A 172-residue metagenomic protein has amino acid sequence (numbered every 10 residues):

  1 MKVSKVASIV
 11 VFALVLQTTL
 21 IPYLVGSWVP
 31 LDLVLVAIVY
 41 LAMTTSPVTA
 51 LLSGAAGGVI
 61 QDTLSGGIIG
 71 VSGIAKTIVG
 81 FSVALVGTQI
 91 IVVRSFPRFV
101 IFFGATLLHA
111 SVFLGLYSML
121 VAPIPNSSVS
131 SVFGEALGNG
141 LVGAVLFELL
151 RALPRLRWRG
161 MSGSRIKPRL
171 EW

Functional and structural regions predicted by a protein language model:
M1-W172: Terminal, non-globular segments
